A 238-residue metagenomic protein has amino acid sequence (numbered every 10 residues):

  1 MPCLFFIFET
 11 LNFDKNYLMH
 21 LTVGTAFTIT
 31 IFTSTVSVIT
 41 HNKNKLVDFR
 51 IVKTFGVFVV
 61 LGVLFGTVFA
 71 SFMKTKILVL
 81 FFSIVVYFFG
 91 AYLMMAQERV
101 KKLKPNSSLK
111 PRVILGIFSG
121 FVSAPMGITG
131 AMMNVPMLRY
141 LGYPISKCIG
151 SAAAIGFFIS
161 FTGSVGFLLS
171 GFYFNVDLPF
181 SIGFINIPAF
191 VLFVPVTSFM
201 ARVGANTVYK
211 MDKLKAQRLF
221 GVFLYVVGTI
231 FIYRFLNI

Functional and structural regions predicted by a protein language model:
M1-T54, F58, V113-G120, A131-A205: Small-residue-rich hydrophobic segments that form or flank transmembrane alpha-helices in multi-pass membrane proteins
I7-L21, V68-I77, N237-I238: Helix-coil boundary and interhelical linker segments in multi-pass alpha-helical membrane proteins
L18, D48, K74, L78 (+2 more regions): A helix-boundary/kink motif common to multi-pass secondary transporters, especially Major Facilitator Superfamily
G24, T28, T54, I77-I84 (+4 more regions): Alpha-helical transmembrane segments of integral membrane proteins
I31-N44, I84-S107, R202, N206 (+1 more regions): Transmembrane helix exit motif
H41, V63-S71, A201, A205-Y209: Small-residue-mediated transmembrane helix hinge/kink sites in multi-pass secondary transporters
V59-L64, T75-M95, I185-R202, K213-L236: Selective transmembrane alpha-helices of multi-pass membrane proteins
F65-F69, F121-T129, G163-L168, V227-I238: Hydrophobic alpha-helical transmembrane segments in multi-pass integral membrane proteins
